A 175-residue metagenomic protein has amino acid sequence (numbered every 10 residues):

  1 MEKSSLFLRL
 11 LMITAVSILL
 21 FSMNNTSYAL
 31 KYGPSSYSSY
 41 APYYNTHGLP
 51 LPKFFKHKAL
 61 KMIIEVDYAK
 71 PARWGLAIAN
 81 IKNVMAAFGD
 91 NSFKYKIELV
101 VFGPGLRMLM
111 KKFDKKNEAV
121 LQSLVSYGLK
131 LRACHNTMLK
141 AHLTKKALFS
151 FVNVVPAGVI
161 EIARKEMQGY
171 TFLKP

Functional and structural regions predicted by a protein language model:
E2-M12: Bacterial N-terminal signal peptides that target proteins for export
L10-S22: Bacterial N-terminal signal peptides
S27-F54: Short N-terminal segments immediately surrounding and downstream of signal-peptide cleavage
L30-S38, M110-P175: A cross-taxonomic marker for long C-terminal extensions/tails that follow the last structured domain
F55-A69, V100-P104: Acidic/histidine-rich, surface-exposed loop or edge segments in extracytoplasmic proteins
V66-I78: Short, glycine-rich nucleotide/cofactor-binding loops
G75-D90: Histidine-anchored nucleotide/phosphate-binding helix
Y95-L109: Acidic helix-start/capping segments at beta-turn-to-alpha-helix junctions
